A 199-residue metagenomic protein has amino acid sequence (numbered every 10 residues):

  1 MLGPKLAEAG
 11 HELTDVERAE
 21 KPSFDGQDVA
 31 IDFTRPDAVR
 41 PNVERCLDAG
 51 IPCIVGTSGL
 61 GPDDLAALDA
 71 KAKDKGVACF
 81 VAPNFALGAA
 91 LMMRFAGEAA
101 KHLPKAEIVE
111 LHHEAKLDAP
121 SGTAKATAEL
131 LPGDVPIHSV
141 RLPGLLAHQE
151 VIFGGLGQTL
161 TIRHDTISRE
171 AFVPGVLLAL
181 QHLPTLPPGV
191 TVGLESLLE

Functional and structural regions predicted by a protein language model:
M1-F24, D37, K101-E199: C-terminal substrate-binding/catalytic lobe of Rossmann-fold NAD(P)-dependent oxidoreductases
S23-I31, L47-C53: Short acidic/histidine-rich motifs immediately flanking catalytic phosphotransfer sites in two-component signaling
Q27, I51-P52, K73-V81, G155-I162: Glycine/charged-rich beta-loop-alpha catalytic/anionic-binding loops adjacent to active sites
I31, T57-S58, N84, K116 (+2 more regions): Glycine- and other small-residue-rich loops at beta-strand/loop junctions that grip anionic moieties
T34: Conserved NAD(P)H cofactor-binding loop of Rossmann-fold oxidoreductase domains
D37, P41-E44, D48-A49, T57-V81 (+2 more regions): Rossmann-fold NAD(P)-binding glycine/threonine-rich loop
F85, A96, H113-L117: Short beta-strand and adjoining strand-loop segment in the mid-core of the Rossmann-like NAD(P)-dependent dehydrogenase
